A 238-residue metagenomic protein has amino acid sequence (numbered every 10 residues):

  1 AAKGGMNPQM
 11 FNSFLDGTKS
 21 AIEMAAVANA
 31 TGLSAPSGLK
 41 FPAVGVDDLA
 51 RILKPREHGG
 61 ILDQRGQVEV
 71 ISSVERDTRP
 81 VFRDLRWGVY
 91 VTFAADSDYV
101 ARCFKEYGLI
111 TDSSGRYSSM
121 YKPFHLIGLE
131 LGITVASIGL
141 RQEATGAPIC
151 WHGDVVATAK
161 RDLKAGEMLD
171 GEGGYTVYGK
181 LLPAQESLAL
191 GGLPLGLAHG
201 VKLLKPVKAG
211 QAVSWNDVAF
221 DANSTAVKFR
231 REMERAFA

Functional and structural regions predicted by a protein language model:
K3-A238: C-terminal catalytic/substrate-binding lobe primarily of soluble NAD(P)-dependent oxidoreductases
